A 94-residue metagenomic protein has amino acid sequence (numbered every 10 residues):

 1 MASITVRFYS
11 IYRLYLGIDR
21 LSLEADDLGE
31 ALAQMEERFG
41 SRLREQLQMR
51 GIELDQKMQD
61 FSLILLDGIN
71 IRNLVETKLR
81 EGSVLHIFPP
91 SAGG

Functional and structural regions predicted by a protein language model:
M1-G93: Ubiquitin-like/PB1-type beta-grasp interaction modules and other compact soluble beta-rich domains
